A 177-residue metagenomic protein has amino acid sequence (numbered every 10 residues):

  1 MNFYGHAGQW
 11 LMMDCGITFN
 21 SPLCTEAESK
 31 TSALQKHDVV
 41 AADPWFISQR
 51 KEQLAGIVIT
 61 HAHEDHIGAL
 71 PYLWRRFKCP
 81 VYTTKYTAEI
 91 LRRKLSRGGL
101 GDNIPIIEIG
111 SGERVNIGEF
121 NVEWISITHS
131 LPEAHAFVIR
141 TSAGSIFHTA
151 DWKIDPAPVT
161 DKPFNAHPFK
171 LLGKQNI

Functional and structural regions predicted by a protein language model:
M1-V58, H63-I177: His/Asp/Glu-rich metal-coordinating catalytic cores of metallo-dependent phosphodiesterases/hydrolases acting on
